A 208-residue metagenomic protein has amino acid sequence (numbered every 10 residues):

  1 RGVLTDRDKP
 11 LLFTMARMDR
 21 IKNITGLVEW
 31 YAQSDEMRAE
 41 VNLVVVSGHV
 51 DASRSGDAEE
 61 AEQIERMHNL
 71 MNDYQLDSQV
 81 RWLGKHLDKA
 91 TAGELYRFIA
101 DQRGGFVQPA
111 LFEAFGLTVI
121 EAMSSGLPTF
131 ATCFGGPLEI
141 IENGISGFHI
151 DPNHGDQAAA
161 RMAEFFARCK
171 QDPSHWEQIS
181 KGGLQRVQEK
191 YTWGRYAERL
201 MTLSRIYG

Functional and structural regions predicted by a protein language model:
R1-K22, L43-V46: Conserved donor-binding/catalytic core segment of Leloir-type glycosyltransferases
D19-Q33: A conserved mid-protein helix/loop that constitutes part of the nucleotide-sugar donor-binding site
S47-F98, G104: Nucleotide-activated donor-binding/catalytic signature segment of Leloir-type glycosyltransferases, i.e., the conserved
L111: Aromatic "clamp/platform" in nucleotide-sugar-dependent glycosyltransferases that forms part of the donor/acceptor
G116-V119, P137: Short glycine/serine-rich donor-binding loops of glycosyltransferases
P128-A131, I141, H149: Short hydrophobic beta-strand element within catalytic cores of glycosyltransferases and related nucleotide-activated
N143-G144, F148-Q157, R168-P173: Conserved acidic donor-binding segment of nucleotide-sugar-dependent glycosyltransferases
S174-E189, R199-T202, I206: A short, well-ordered alpha-helix in the C-terminal region of glycosyltransferases
